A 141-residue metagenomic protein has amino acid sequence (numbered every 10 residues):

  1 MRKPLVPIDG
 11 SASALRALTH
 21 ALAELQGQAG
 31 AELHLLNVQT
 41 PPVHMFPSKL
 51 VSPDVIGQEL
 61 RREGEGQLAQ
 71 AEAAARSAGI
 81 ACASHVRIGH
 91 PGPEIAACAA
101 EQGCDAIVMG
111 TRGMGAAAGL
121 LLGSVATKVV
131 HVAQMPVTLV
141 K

Functional and structural regions predicted by a protein language model:
R2-V51: Small/aliphatic-rich secondary-structure junction motif
H34, A83, T138: Conserved beta-strand positions in the Rossmann-like core of class I SAM-dependent methyltransferases
N37, T111-R112, K141: Short secondary-structure boundary segments
P53-G66: A short acidic, glycine-rich active-site loop that binds or catalyzes chemistry on phosphate/adenosine moieties
A73-I107: Structural beta-alpha unit
M109-H131: Glycine-rich, Arg-bearing micro-motifs that act as flexible, cationic patches
M135-K141: Short, flexible loop segments at boundaries between secondary-structure elements
